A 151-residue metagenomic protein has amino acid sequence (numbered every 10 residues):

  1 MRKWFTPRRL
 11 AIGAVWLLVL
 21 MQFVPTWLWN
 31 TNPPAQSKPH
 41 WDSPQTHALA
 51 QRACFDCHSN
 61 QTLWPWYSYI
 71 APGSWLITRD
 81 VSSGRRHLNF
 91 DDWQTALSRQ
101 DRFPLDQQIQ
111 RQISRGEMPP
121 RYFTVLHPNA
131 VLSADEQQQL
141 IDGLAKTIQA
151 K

Functional and structural regions predicted by a protein language model:
M1-P7: Short, Lys/Arg-rich N-terminal segment immediately upstream of the first membrane anchor
R9-P25: Hydrophobic membrane-insertion alpha-helices, especially the h-region of bacterial N-terminal signal peptides
W29-A50, L63: Electrostatic cytochrome c docking/interface patches
A50-T62, M118, L140: The canonical Cys-X-X-Cys-His
W66-P72: Short cysteine/histidine-rich zinc-coordinating motifs and their immediately flanking basic loops
W75-L126: Extracytoplasmic electron-transfer domains, predominantly the class I c-type cytochrome c fold
G116-E117, T124-K151: C-terminal capping alpha-helices of c-type cytochrome domains
